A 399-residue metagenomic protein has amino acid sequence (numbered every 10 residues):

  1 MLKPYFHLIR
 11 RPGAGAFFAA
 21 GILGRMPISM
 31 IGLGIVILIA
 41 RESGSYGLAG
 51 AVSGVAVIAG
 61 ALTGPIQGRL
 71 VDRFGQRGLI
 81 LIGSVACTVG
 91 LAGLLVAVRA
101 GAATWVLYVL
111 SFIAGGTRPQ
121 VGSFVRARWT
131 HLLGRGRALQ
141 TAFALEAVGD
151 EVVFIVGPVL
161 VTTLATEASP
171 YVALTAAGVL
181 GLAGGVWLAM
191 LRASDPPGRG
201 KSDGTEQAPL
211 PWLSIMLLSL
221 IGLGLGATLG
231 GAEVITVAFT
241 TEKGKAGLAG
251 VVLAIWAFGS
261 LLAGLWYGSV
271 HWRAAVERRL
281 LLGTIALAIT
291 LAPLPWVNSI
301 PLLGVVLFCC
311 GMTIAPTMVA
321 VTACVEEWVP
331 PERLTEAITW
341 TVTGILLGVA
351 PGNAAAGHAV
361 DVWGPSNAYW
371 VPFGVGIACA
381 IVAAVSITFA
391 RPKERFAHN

Functional and structural regions predicted by a protein language model:
L2-A61, P209-V252: Helix-loop boundary and gating motifs at the non-cytosolic
I35, P119-L133, T236, P316-V329: Intracellular juxtamembrane helix-capping segments at the cytosolic ends of symmetry-related transmembrane helices
T63-Q76, A165, L262-V276, V360: Helix-to-loop junctions at the C-terminal end of transmembrane segments in multipass secondary transporters
V85-G101, A286-N298: C-terminal ends and interior cores of transmembrane alpha-helices in multi-pass membrane transporters/permeases
A103, T166-V179, H358-I377: A membrane-interface helix-boundary motif in multi-pass transporters
L110-V152: Cytoplasmic helix-loop-helix junction between adjacent transmembrane helices in 12-TM secondary transporters
E277-V321: C-terminal transmembrane helical hairpin of 12-TM major facilitator-type secondary transporters
E332-P365: A late C-terminal transmembrane helix in Major Facilitator Superfamily
